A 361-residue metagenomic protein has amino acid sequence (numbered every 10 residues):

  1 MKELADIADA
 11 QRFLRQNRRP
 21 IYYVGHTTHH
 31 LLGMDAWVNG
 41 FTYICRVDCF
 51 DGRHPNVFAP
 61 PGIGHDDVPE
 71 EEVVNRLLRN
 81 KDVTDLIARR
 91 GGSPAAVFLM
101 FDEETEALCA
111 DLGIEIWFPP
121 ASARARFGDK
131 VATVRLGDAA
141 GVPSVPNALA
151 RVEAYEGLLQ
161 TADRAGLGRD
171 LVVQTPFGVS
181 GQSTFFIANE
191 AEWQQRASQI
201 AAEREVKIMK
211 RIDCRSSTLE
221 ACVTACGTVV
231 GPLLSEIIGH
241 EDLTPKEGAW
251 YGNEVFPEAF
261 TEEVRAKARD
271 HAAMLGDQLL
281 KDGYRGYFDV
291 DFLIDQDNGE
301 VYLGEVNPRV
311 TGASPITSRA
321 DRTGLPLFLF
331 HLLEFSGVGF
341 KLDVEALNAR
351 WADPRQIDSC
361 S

Functional and structural regions predicted by a protein language model:
M1-S122, E153-G157: ATP-binding N-terminal substructure of ATP-dependent carboxylate-amine bond-forming enzymes
R19, P308-S361: Active-site "cap" helix and flanking loop/linker of ATP-utilizing ligase/carboxylase catalytic domains
R53-N56, A125-A132, E241-L243: Short, charged, surface-exposed secondary-structure boundary motifs
R124-K207, I212-D213, T224-C226, N253-D277: Active-site nucleotide/adenylate-binding loops and adjacent lid/helix of ATP-dependent enzymes
F185-L243, D297-Y302, P354-S361: Phosphate-binding site of ATP-dependent enzymes
K210-D213, A221-M274, N307-L332: ATP-dependent carboxylate/phosphate-activation module, predominantly the ATP-grasp catalytic core and closely related
W250-Q296, S336-S359: A long amphipathic alpha-helix within ATP-dependent nucleotide-binding catalytic cores
D295-Q296, E300-A313: Catalytic activation segment of kinase domains across protein kinase-like and atypical kinase folds
